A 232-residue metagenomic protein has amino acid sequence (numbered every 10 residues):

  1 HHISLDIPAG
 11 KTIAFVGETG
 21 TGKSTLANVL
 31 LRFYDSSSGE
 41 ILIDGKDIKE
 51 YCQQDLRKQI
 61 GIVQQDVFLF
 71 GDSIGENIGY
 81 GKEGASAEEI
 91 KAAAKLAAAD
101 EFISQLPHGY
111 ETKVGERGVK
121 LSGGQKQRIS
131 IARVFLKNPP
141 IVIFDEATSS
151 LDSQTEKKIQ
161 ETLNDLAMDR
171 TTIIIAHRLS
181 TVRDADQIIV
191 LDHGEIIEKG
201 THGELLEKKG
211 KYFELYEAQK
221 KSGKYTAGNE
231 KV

Functional and structural regions predicted by a protein language model:
H1-V232: ABC-type nucleotide-binding domain
